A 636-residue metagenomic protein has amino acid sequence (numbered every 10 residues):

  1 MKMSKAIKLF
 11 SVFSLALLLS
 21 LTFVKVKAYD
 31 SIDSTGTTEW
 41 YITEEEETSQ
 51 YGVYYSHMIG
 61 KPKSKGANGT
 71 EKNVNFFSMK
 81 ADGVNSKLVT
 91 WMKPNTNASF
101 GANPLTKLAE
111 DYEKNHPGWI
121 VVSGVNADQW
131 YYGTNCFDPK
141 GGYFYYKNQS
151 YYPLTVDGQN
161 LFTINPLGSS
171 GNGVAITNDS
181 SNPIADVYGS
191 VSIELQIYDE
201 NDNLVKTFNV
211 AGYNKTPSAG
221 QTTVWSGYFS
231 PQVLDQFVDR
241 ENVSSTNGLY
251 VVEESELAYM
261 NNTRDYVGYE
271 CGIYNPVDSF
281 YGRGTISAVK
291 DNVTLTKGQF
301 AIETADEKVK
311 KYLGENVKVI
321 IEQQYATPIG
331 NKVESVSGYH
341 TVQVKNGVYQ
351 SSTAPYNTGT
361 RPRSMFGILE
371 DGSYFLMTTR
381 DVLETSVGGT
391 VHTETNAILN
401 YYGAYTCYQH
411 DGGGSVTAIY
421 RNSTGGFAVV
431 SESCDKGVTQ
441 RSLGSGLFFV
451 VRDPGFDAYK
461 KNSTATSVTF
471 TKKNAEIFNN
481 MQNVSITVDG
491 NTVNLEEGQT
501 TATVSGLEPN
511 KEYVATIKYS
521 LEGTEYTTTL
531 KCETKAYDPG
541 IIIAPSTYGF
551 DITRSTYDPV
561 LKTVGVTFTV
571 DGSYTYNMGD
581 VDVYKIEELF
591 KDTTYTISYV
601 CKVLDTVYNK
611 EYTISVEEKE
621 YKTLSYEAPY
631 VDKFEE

Functional and structural regions predicted by a protein language model:
A6-K25: Sec-dependent N-terminal signal peptides of Gram-positive bacterial secreted proteins and lipoproteins
V26-S279, S287, D291-T294: Zymogen propeptides
K65-A67, Y132-G168, N172, V336-Y405 (+1 more regions): Conserved, well-ordered active-site substructure
K473-T487, Y557-T569: Solvent-exposed loop/turn segments flanking beta-strands in beta-repeat/beta-sandwich domains
T500-A502, D582-Y584: Short strand-edge motifs at loop-to-beta-strand transitions and within beta-strands of extracellular beta-rich domains
V504-E508, I586-F590: Short, flexible loop/turn segments at beta-strand junctions in immunoglobulin-like and fibronectin type III
L624-E636: Extracellular carbohydrate-recognition regions
